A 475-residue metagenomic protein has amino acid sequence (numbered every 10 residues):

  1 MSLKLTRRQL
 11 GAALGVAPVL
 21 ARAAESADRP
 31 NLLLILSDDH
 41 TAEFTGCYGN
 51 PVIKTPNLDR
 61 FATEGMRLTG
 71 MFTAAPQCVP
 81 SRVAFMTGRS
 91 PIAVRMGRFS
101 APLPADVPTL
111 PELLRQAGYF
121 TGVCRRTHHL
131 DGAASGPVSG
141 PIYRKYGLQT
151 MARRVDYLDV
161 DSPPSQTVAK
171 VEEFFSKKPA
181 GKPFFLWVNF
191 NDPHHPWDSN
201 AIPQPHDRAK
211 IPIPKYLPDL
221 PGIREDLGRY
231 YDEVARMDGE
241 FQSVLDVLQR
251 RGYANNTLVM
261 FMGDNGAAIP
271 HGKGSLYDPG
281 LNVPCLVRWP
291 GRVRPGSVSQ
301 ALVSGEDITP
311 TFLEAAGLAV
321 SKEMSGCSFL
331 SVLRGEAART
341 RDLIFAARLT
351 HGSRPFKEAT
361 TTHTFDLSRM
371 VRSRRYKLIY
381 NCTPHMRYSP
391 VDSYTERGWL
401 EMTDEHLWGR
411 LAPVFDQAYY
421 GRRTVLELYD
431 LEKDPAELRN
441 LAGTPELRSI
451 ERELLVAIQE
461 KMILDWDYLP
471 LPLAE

Functional and structural regions predicted by a protein language model:
S2-E427, P435-E475: Formylglycine-dependent sulfatase
